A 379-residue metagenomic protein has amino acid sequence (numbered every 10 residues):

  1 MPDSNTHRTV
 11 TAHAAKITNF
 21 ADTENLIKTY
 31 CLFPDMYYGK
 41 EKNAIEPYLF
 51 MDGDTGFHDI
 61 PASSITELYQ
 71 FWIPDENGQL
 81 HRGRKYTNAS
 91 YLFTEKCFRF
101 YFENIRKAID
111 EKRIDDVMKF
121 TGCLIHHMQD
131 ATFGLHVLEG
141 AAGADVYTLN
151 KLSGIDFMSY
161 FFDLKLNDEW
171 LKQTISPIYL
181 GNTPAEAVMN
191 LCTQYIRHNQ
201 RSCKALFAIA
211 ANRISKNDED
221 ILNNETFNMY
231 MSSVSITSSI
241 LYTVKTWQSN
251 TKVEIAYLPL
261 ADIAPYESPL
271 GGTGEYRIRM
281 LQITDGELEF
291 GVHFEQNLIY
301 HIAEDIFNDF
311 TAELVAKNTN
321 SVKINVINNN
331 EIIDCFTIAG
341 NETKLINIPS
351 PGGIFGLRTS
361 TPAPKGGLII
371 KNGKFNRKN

Functional and structural regions predicted by a protein language model:
M1-K119, G134-T246, N250-K252: N-terminal, motif-rich segments that launch catalysis or mediate targeting to/interaction with membranes, typified by
H7, M128, T132, K317-N320: His-enriched metal-coordination microenvironments in redox/metal-binding proteins
Y30, G39, N43, L49-G53 (+7 more regions): Glycine-centered flexibility motif
V117-Q129: Short alpha-helix carrying the canonical HExxH Zn2+-binding catalytic motif
H127-T132, V137, Y147-L164, R213-E219 (+7 more regions): Aromatic-enriched hydrophobic runs in primary sequence
V253-N379: Gly-Asp-aromatic-enriched flexible segments
